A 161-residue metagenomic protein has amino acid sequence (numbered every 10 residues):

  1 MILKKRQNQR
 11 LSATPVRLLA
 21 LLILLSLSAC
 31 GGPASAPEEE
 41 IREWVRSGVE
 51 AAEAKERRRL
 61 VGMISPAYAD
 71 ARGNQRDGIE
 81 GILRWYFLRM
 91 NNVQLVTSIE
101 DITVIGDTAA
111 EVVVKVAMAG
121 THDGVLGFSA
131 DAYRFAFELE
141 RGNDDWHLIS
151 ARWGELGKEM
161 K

Functional and structural regions predicted by a protein language model:
M1-T14: N-terminal secretory signal peptides that target proteins for export/translocation
R17-S28: Bacterial N-terminal signal peptides
A29-R57, G62, E80: Short, low-complexity N-terminal intrinsically disordered segments enriched in polar/charged residues
A34-I41, E53, R72-R76, N92 (+1 more regions): Solvent-exposed, acidic/flexible segments
V45, G81-I82, L95-I102, T121-H122 (+1 more regions): Short structured motifs
V45, I64, L83, V116 (+1 more regions): Hydrophobic alpha-helical core bundles mediating ligand binding, dimerization, or RNAP-core interactions
V61-I99, I105: Short solvent-exposed beta->alpha transition segments
I105-K161: Exposed beta-sheet edge and beta->alpha loop/turn motif
